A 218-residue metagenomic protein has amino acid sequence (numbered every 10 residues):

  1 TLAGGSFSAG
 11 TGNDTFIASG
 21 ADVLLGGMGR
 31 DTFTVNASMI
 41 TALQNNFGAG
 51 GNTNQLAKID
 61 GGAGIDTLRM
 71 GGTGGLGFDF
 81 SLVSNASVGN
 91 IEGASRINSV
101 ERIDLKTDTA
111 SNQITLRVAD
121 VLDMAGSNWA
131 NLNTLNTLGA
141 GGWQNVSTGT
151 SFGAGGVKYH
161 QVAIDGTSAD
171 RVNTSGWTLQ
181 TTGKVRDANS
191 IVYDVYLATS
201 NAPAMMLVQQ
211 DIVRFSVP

Functional and structural regions predicted by a protein language model:
L2-D104, D108-Q113, A119-H160: Acidic, glycine-rich calcium-binding repeat modules characteristic of RTX/beta-roll and related beta-solenoid repeat
G20, R117, L207-D211: Alpha-helix initiation/capping motif
H160-P218: Low-complexity acidic/polar repeat-biased segments
